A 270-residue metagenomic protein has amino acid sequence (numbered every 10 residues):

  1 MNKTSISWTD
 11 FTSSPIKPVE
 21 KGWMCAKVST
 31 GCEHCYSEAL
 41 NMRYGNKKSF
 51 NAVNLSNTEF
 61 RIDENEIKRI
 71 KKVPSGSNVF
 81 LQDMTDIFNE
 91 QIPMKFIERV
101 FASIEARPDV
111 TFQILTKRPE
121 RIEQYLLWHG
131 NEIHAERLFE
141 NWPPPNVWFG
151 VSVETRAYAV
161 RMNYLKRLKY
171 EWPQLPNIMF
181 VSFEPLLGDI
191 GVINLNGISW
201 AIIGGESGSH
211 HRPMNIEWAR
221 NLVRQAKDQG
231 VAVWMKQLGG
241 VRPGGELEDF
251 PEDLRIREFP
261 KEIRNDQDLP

Functional and structural regions predicted by a protein language model:
M1-V79, D86: N-terminal [4Fe-4S]-dependent radical SAM core
M1-W23, N46-K47, L168-P176, L187 (+1 more regions): Auxiliary Fe-S-binding modules of radical SAM enzymes
N54, L126-L127, E248: Charge-rich, low-complexity amphipathic helices in intrinsically disordered tails/linkers adjacent to domains
I62-W234: Conserved AdoMet/S-adenosylmethionine-binding subsite of the radical SAM
